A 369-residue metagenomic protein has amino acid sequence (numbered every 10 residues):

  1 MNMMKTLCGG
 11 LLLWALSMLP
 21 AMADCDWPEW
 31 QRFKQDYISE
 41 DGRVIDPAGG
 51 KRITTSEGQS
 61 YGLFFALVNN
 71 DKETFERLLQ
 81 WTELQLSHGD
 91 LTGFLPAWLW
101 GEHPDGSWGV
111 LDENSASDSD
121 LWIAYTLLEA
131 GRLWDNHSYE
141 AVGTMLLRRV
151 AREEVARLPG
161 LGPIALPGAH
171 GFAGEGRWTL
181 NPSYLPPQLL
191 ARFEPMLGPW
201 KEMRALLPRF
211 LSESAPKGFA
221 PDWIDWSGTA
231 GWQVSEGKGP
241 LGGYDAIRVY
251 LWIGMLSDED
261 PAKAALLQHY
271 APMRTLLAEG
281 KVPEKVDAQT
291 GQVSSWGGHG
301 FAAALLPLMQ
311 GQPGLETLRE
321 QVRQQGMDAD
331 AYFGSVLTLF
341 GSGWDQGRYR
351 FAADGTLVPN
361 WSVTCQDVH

Functional and structural regions predicted by a protein language model:
G9-M18: Bacterial N-terminal signal peptides
M22-E57, L67-V110, P159-I164, G168 (+3 more regions): Low-complexity, Ser/Thr/Pro/Gly-enriched N-terminal "stalk/linker" regions
D26-P28, R52-S56, L95, S117-D118 (+2 more regions): Extended ligand-binding clefts on enzyme/binding-domain cores
F33, N69, T82-Q85, G89 (+9 more regions): Alpha-helical solenoid scaffolds that mediate protein-protein interactions, centered on TPR/SEL1-like repeats but also
T55-Q59, V110-G131: Aromatic-rich carbohydrate-recognition surfaces in CAZymes
L63-V68, W122-R132, Q188-R192, L251-M255 (+2 more regions): Short glycine/serine- and small hydrophobic-enriched flexible loop segments
T74-F75, N136-G143, K263-L266, G314-R319 (+1 more regions): Solenoid-repeat scaffolds in large eukaryotic assemblies
E284-H369: C-terminal functional modules
